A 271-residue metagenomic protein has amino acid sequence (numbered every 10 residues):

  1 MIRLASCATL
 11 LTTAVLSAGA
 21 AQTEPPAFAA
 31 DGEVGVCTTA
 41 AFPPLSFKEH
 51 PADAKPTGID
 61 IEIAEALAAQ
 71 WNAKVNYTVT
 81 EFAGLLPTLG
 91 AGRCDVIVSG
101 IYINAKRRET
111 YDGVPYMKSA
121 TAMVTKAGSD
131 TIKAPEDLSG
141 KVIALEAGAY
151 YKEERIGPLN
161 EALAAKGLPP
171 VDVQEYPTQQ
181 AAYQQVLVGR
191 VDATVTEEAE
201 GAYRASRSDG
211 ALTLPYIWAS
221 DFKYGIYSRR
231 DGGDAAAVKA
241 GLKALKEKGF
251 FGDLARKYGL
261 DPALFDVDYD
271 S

Functional and structural regions predicted by a protein language model:
S6-S17: Bacterial N-terminal signal peptides
T23-G100, E175, A237-V238, K257: Extracytoplasmic small-molecule ligand-binding "clamshell" domains of the periplasmic binding protein/Venus flytrap
A40, K118-T125, A205-K243, L260-S271: Periplasmic-binding protein-like
F47-P51, A64-N72, Y151-E175, A205-D209: Ligand-binding cleft/hinge of the Venus flytrap
A66-Q70, T78-V79, A83-V96, T110-Y111 (+4 more regions): Short helices/loops that flank or line small-molecule/ion binding pockets
W71, Y151-I156, L242-Y258: Periplasmic-binding protein-like
A83-P87, G100-E109, E154-P158, A162 (+1 more regions): A ligand-binding cleft/hinge motif common to bilobed small-molecule-binding domains
K126-I143: Flexible hinge/capping segments at coil-to-helix
